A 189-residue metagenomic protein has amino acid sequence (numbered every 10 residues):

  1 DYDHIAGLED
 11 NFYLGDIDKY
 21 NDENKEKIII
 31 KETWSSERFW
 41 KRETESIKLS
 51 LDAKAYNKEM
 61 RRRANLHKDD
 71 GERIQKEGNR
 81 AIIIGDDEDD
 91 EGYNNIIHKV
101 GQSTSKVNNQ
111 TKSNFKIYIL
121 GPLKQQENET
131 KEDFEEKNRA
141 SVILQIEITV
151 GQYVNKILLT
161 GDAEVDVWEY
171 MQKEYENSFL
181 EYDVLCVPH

Functional and structural regions predicted by a protein language model:
D1-D3, L185-H189: Metallo-beta-lactamase
Y2-D166: Flexible, acidic/histidine-containing loops and adjacent segments that form or flank the divalent-metal
I30, E181-Y182: Local beta-strand N-terminus motif with an aromatic residue
I117, N177-L180: Non-catalytic C-terminal accessory/binding modules of secreted extracellular proteins
E147, M171-S178: Short, basic/hydrophobic alpha-helical segments
